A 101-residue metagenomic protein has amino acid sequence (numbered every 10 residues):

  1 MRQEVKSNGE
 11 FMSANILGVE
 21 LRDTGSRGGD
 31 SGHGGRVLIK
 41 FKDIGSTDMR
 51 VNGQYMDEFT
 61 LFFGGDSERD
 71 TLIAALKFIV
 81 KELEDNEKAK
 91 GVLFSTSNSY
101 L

Functional and structural regions predicted by a protein language model:
M1-L101: Positively charged, low-complexity terminal tracts and the immediately adjacent first secondary-structure elements
